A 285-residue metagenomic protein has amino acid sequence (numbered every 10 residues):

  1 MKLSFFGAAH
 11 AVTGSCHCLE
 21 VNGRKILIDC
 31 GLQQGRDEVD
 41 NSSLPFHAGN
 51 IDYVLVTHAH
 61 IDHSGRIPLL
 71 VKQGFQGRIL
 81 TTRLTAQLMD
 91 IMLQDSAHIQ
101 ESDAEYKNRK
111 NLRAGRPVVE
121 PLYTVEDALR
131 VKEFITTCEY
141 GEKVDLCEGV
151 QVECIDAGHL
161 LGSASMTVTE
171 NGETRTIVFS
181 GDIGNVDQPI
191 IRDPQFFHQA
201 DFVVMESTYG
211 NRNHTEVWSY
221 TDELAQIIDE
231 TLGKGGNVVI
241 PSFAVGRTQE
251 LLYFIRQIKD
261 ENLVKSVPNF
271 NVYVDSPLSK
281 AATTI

Functional and structural regions predicted by a protein language model:
M1-G49, R130-R192: Core dinuclear metal-dependent hydrolase active-site scaffold
A9-A11, V21-G77, T81-R130, I183-R192 (+1 more regions): Pre-active-site segment of Zn-dependent metallo-hydrolases
H10, H60-D62, L160-L161, F243-E250 (+1 more regions): Gly/Ser/Thr-rich loops at beta-strand to alpha-helix junctions that form or flank small-molecule/cofactor-binding
G77-L84, N108-R109, V204, P268-A281: Short internal beta-strands
V168, A200-R212: Gly-rich Lys/Arg/Thr-decorated short loops/hinges at beta-loop-alpha junctions or inter-strand turns that position
P189-A200, E216-T231: Structured alpha-helical segments in the cores of large, soluble enzyme domains
I227-I285: Hard-cation-handling environments
